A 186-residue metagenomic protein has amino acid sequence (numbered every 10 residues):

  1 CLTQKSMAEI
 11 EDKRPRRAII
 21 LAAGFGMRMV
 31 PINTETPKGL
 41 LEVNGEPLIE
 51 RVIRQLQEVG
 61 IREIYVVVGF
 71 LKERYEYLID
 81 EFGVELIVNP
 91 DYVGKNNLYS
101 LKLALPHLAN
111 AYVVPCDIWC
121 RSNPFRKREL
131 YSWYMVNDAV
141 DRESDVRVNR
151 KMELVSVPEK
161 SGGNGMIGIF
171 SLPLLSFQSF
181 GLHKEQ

Functional and structural regions predicted by a protein language model:
C1-I10: Accessory beta->alpha helical hairpin/"wing" motif in late/C-terminal subdomains of nucleic-acid enzymes
L2, F70, L172: A conserved hydrophobic position in a structured secondary element of the catalytic/binding core that shapes
E11-K72: N-terminal glycine-rich phosphate-binding loop and ensuing alpha1 helix
G24, E46, F70, P90-Y92 (+2 more regions): Short, solvent-exposed coil/turn elements at secondary-structure transition points
M29, Y75-I79, F180: Hydrophobic packing residues within well-ordered alpha-helices of enzyme cores
Y75-D145: Conserved beta-loop-beta/alpha segment of the NTase-like Rossmann-fold superfamily that binds/positions NTPs
R121-Q186: Conserved core of the sugar-phosphate nucleotidyltransferase
